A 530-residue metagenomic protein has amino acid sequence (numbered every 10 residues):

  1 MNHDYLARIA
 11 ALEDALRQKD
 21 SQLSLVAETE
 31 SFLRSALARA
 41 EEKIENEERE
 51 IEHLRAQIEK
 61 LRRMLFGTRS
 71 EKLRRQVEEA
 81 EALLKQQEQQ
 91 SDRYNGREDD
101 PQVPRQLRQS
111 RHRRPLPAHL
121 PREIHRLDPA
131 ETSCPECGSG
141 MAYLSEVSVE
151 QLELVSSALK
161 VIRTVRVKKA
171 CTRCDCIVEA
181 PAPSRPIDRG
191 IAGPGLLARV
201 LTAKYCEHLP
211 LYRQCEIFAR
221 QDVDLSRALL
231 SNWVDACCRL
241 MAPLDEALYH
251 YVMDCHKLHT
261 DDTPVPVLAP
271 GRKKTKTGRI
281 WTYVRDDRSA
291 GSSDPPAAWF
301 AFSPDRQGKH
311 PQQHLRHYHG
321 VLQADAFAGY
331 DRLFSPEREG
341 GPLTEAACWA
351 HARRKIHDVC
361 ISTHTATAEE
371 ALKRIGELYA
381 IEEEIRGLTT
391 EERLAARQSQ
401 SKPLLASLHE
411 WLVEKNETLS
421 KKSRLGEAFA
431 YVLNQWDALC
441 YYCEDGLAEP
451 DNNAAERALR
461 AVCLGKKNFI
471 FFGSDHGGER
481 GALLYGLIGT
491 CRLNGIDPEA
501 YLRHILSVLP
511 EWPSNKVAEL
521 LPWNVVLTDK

Functional and structural regions predicted by a protein language model:
M1-I191, H259-T260, P266, A290-S292: Short, flexible loop/hinge motifs at secondary-structure junctions
G67, C134-C137, C171, V200 (+10 more regions): Mobile genetic element proteins and their domesticated derivatives, centered on retroelements and DNA transposons
R113-L116, D128-E131, P135, Y212-H317 (+1 more regions): Gly/Pro-rich turn-and-neighbor structural signature
G138-M141, Q151-H256, I488: Short, positively charged, Gly/Tyr-enriched micro-motifs that form contact patches at catalytic or ligand/partner
Y143-S145, E179-A182, V267-A269, G291-S293 (+4 more regions): Short helix/loop capping segments that flank catalytic or ligand/cofactor-binding pockets
P194-A198, C206-P210, W299-P336, G478-Y485: Structured ligand/cofactor/substrate-binding pocket environments in proteins
K257-L258, A326, E337-K373: Conserved beta-strand -> loop -> alpha-helix junction used to position metal-binding or nucleic-acid-contacting
H319, A324-G329, T365-K530: Acidic/histidine-rich catalytic cores and adjacent linkers of DNA breakage/strand-transfer/modification proteins
